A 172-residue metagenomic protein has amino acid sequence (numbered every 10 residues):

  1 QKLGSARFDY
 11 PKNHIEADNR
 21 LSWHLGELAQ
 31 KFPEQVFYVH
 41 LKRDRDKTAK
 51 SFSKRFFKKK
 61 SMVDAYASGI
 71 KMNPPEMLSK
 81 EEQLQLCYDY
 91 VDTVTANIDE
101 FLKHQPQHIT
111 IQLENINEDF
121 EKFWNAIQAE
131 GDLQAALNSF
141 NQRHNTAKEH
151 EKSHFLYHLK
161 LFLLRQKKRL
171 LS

Functional and structural regions predicted by a protein language model:
Q1-H24: Conserved substrate/cofactor phosphate-moiety recognition/catalytic segment in nucleotide-dependent phosphotransferases
Q1-K2, R45, A96, E100-L170: The conserved 3'-phosphoadenosine-5'-phosphosulfate
G4, E76-E82, R169-S172: Short flexible/disordered coil segments
D9-K12, E16, E34, V39-K42 (+4 more regions): Intrinsically disordered, low-complexity regions enriched in small/polar residues
Y10, D89, R169-S172: Generic secretory/membrane-interface signal
H14-D18, Y88, L113: Short, charged/polar micro-motifs that form catalytic or ligand-binding hotspots
L25-E100, Q105-T110, N117-G131: PAPS-dependent sulfotransferase catalytic domain
S61-A65, Q166-L171: Terminal low-complexity/charged segments
